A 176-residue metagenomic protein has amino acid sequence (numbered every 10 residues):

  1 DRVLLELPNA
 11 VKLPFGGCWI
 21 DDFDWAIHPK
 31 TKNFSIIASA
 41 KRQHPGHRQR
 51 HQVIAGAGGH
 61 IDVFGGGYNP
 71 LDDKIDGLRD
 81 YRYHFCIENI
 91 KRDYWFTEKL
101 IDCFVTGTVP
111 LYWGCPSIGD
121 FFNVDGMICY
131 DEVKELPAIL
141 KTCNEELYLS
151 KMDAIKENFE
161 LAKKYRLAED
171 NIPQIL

Functional and structural regions predicted by a protein language model:
D1-D62, D73-L176: Pol beta-like nucleotidyltransferase catalytic core
G65: Short loop/edge segments at beta-strand edges and connector loops that shape dinucleotide/nucleotide cofactor-binding
Y68-P70: Active-site catalytic loop in hydrolytic enzyme cores
